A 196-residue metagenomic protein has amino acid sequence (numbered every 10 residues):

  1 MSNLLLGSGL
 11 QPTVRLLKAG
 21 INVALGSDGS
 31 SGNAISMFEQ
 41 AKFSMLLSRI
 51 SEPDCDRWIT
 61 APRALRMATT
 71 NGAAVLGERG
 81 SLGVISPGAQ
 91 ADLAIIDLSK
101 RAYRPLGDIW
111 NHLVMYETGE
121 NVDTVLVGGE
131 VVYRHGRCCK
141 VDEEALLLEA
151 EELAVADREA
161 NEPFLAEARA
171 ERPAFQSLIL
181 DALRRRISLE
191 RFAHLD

Functional and structural regions predicted by a protein language model:
M1, L25-D28, G128, R134: Thr-Gly-centered strand-to-loop micro-motif
M1-S2, A73: A generic structural signal for short
N3, D28-S31, E159: Short histidine/acidic/glycine/proline-rich micro-motifs that form metal- and phosphate-coordinating active-site loops
L5-G7: Helical hairpin unit composed of two closely spaced alpha helices linked by a short loop
G9-L10, I35-F38, G107, E143-E144: Conserved strand-to-helix beginnings and helix N-cap segments that scaffold or border functional pockets
P12-Y103, M115-T118: His/Asp/Glu-enriched, well-ordered alpha-helical/loop segment that forms or immediately abuts the divalent-metal
R66-D196: Active-site microenvironment of metallo-dependent hydrolases
